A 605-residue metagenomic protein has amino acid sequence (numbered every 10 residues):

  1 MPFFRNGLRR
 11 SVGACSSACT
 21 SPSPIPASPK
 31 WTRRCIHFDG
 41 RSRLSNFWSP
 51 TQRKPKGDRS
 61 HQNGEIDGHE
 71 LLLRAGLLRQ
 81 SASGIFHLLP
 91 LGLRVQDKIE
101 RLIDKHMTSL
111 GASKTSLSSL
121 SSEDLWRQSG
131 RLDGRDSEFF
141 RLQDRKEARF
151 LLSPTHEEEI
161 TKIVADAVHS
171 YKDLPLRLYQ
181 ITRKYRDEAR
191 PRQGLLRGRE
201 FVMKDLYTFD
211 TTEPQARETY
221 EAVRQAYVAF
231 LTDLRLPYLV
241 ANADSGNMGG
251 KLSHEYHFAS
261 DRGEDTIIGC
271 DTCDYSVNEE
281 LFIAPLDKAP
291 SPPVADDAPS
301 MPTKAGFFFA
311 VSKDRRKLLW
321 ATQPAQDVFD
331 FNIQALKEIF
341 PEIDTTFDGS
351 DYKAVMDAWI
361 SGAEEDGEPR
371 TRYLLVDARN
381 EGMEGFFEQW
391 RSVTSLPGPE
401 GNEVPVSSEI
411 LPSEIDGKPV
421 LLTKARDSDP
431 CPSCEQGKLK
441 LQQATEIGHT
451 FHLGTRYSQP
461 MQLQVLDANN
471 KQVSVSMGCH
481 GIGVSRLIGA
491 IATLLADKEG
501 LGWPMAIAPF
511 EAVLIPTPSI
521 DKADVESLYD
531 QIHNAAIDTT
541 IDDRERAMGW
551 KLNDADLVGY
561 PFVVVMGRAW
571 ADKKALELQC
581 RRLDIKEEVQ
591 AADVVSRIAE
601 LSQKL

Functional and structural regions predicted by a protein language model:
P2-L605: NTP/phosphate- and nucleic-acid-binding module
